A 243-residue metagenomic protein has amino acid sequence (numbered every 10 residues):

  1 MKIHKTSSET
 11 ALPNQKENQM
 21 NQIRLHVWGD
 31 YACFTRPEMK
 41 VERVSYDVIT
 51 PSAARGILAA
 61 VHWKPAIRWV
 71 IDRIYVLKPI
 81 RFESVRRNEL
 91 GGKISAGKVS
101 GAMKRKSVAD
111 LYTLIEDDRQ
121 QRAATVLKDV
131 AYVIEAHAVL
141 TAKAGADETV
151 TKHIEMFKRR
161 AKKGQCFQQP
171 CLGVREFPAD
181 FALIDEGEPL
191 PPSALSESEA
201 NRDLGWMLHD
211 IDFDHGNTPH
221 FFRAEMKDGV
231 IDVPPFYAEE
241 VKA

Functional and structural regions predicted by a protein language model:
K2-T6: Polybasic, lysine-rich low-complexity intrinsically disordered segments
E9-Q19: Short, Lys/Arg-enriched N-terminal segments with co-localized hydrophobic residues within the first ~10-30 amino acids
E17-V41, E225-K227: N-terminal, Lys/Arg- and Ser/Thr-rich interaction peptides
Q19, R68, V126-V130: A short, structural micro-pattern
V27-Y31, K78, I134-A142: Beta-strand elements of well-folded, non-transmembrane domains
C33-T35, F82, A142-A144: Residue-level signal for secondary-structure boundary sites
M39, V44-E89: Glycine/small-residue-rich interface belts in oligomeric ring/scaffold proteins and their assembly partners
E89-G91, V99-A243: Internal, well-folded beta-alpha domain core
